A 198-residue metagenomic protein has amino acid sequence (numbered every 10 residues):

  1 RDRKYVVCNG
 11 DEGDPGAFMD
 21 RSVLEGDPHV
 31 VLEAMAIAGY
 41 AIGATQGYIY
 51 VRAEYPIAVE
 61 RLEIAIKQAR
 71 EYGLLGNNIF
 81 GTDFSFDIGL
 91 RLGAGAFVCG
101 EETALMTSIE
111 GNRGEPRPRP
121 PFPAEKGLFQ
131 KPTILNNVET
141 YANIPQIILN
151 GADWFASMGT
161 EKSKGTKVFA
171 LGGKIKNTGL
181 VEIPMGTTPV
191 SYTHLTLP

Functional and structural regions predicted by a protein language model:
R1-V7: Conserved oxyanion/phosphate-binding beta-strand-loop segments in alpha/beta enzyme cores
N9-D20, A170-I175: Gly-rich Lys/Arg/Thr-decorated short loops/hinges at beta-loop-alpha junctions or inter-strand turns that position
S22-P28: Short, glycine-rich nucleotide/cofactor-binding loops
P28-Y40: Histidine-anchored nucleotide/phosphate-binding helix
G47-A53: Short internal beta-strands
V59-M185: Hydrophobic alpha-helical positions that pack around
T187-P189: Short, structural beta-strand-to-alpha-helix junction motif
T193-P198: Conserved small/polar residues in nucleotide/adenosyl-binding loops
